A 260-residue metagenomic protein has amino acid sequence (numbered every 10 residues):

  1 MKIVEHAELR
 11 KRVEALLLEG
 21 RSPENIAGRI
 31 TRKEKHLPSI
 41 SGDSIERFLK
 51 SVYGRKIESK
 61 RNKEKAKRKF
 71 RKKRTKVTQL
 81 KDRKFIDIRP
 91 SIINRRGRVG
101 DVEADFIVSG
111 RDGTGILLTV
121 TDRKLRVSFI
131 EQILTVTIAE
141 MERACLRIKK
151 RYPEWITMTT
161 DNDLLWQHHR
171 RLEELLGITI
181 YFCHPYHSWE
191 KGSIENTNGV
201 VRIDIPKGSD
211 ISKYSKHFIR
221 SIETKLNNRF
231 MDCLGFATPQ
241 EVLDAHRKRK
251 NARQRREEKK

Functional and structural regions predicted by a protein language model:
M1, H36-N94: Basic, flexible linker segments flanking DNA-binding modules in nucleic acid-interacting mobile-element proteins
M1-S39, R89-S91: A short, amphipathic alpha-helix used for macromolecular contacts
E8-E19, R29, E174-I180, H184-K260: Charged alpha-helix within mobile-element recombinases
V13, I26, I45, D105 (+7 more regions): Mobile genetic element proteins and their domesticated derivatives, centered on retroelements and DNA transposons
V99-S109: Two-metal-ion RNase H-like nuclease active-site motif
D105, E154-H168, Y186: Acidic/histidine-rich, metal-coordinating catalytic segments
G110-G113, I130-Y152: Active-site beta-loop-alpha junctions of metal-dependent nucleic acid enzymes, especially the RNase H-like/DDE
